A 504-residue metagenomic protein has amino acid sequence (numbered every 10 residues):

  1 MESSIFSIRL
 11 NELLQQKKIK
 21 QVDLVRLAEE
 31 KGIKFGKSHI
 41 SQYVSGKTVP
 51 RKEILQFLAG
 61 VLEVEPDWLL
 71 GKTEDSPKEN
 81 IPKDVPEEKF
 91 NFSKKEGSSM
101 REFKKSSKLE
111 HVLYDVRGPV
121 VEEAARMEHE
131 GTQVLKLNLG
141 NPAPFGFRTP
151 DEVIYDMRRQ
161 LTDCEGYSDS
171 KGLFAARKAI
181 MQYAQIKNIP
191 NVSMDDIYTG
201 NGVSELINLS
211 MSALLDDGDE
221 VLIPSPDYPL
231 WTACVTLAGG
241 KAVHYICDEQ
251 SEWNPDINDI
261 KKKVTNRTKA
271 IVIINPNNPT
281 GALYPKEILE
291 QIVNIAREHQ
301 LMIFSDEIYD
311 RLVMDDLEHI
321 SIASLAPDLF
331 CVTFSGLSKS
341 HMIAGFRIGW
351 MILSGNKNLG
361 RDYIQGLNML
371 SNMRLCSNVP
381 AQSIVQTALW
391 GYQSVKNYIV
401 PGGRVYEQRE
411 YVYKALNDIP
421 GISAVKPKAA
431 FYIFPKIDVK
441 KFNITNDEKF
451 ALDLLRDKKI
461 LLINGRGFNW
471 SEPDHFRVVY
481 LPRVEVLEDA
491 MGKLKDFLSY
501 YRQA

Functional and structural regions predicted by a protein language model:
M1-R26: A short, Lys/Arg-rich alpha-helix, primarily the initiator
S45-G60: Short, basic-rich loop-to-helix N-cap that marks the start of a DNA-contacting helix
V61, I186, K262, N443-T445 (+2 more regions): PLP-dependent enzyme catalytic core of the Aspartate aminotransferase-like
R101-K105, E110-G202, L209, C376 (+2 more regions): N-terminal small-domain helix-loop-helix segment of the aminotransferase-like
A213-V235: Conserved PLP-anchoring active-site segment centered on the Schiff-base-forming lysine
V243, D248-H319: Active-site phosphate-binding strand-loop segment of PLP-dependent enzymes
S324-G403, Y413-A415, L498: Conserved core segment of the aminotransferase class I/II
Q386, G402-Y413, A424-D438: Conserved glycine-rich beta-strand-loop-beta hairpin in the small C-terminal domain of fold type I
